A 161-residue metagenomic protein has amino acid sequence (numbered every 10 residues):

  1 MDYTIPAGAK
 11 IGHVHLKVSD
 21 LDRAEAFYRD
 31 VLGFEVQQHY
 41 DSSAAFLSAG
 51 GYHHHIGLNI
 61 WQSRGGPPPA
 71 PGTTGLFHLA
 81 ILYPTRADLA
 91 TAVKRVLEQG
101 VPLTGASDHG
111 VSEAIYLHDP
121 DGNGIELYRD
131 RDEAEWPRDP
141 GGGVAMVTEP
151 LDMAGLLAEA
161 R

Functional and structural regions predicted by a protein language model:
M1-Y3, R64-P69: Short beta-strand/turn micro-motifs at beta-sheet edges
T4-G8, A70-T74: Short, flexible turn/loop "capping" segments at secondary-structure junctions
P6-G8, L16-W61: Core segments of cupin and vicinal oxygen chelate
G8, V18-R23, A80-G124, R129-E135 (+1 more regions): Vicinal oxygen chelate
I11-H13, S42, L76, S112: Short coil/loop residues immediately preceding or within conserved phosphate-binding loops of NTP-utilizing enzyme
E35-D41, Y128-R138: Conserved catalytic-core motifs of GNAT/GCN5-like acyltransferases
F46-G51, P67-G72, I115-Y116: Short glycine-biased active-site loop of nucleotidyltransferases that positions the nucleotide triphosphate and helps
I60-S63, D130: Acetyl-CoA-dependent GNAT
